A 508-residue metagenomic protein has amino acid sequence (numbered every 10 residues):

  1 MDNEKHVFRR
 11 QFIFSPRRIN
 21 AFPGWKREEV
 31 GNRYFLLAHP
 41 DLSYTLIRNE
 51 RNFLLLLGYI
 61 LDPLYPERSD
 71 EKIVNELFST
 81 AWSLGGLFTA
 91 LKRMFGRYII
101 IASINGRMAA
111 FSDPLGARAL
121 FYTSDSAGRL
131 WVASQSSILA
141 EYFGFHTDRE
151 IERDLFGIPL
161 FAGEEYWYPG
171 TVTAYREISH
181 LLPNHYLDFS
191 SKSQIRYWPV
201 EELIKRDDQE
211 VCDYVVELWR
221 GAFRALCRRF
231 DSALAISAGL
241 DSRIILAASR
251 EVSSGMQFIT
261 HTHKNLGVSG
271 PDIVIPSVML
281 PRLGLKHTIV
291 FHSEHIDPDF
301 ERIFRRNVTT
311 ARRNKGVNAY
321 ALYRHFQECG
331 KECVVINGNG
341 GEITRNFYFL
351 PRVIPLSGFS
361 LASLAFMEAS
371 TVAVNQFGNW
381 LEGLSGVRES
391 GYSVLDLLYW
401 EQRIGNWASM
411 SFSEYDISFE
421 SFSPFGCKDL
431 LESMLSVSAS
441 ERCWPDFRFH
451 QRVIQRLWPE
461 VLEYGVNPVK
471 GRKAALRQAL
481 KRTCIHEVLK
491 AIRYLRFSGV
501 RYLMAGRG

Functional and structural regions predicted by a protein language model:
M1-E4, R107-A109, A117, S191 (+4 more regions): ATP-dependent adenylate-handling active sites, centered on carboxylate activation for C-N bond formation
M1-V290: Cysteine-centered catalytic environments shared across enzyme families
P40, W198, N318, Y399 (+1 more regions): Tryptophan-centered motif/residue detector
M94-G96, E217-L218, I404-A408, R501-M504: Short, motif-level signal for alpha-helix interfacial/capping segments enriched in acidic residues and aromatics/proline
I138-T147, G163, P445-G471: Charge-dense polyanion-binding interfaces
E150-F156, L462-G499: Alpha-helical transmembrane segments and their immediate juxtamembrane flanks in integral membrane proteins
T173-E177, D416, D446-R448, G465-K470 (+1 more regions): Short coil/turn segments at secondary-structure boundaries
C333, R493-G508: Acidic, carboxylate-rich catalytic segments that either coordinate divalent cations
